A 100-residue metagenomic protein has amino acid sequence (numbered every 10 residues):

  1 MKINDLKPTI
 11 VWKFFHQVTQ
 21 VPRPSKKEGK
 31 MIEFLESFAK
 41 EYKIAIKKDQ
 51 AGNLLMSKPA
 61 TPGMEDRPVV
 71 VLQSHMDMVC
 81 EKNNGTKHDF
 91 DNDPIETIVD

Functional and structural regions predicted by a protein language model:
M1-V21: N-terminal hydrophobic or amphipathic helices/low-complexity stretches enriched in small/hydrophobic/Pro/Gly
W12-F15, M31, Q73: Bulky hydrophobic/aromatic packing residues
F14-F15, F34, F38, F90: Phenylalanine-focused residue identity feature
Q17-Q20, Q50, Q73: Residue-identity detector for glutamine
P24-V70: A non-catalytic alpha/beta surface segment that caps or lines the substrate-entry region of metallo-dependent hydrolase
E65-D100: Active-site metal-coordination/substrate-binding segment of hydrolases, especially metallo-dependent peptidases
